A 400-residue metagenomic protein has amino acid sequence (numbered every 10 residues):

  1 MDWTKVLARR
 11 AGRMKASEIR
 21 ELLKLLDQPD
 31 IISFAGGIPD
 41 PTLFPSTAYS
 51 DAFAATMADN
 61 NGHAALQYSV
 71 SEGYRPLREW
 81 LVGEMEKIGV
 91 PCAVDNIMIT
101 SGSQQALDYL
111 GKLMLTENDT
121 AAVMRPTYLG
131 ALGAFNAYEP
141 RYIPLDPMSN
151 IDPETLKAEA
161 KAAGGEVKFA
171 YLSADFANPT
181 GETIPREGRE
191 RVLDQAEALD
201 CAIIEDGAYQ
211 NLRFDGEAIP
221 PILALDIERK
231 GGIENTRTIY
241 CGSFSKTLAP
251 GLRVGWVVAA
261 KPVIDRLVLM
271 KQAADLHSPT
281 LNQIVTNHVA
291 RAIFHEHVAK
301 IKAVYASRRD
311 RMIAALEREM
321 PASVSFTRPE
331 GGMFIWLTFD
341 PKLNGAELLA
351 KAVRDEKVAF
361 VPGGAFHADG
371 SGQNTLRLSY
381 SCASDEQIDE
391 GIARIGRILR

Functional and structural regions predicted by a protein language model:
D2, P91, E234, D355 (+1 more regions): PLP-dependent enzyme catalytic core of the Aspartate aminotransferase-like
G12-G102, Y109, R291, E296 (+1 more regions): N-terminal small-domain helix-loop-helix segment of the aminotransferase-like
M57-A58, H63-L199, I204, Q210-G232 (+2 more regions): Conserved core of the PLP fold type I
A208-L212, R354-R377: Conserved PLP cofactor-binding pocket of PLP-dependent enzymes
D226-A303: Conserved core segment of the aminotransferase class I/II
A306-I313, S325-T338: Conserved glycine-rich beta-strand-loop-beta hairpin in the small C-terminal domain of fold type I
L343-L348, E386-E390: Short, conserved charged micro-motifs
